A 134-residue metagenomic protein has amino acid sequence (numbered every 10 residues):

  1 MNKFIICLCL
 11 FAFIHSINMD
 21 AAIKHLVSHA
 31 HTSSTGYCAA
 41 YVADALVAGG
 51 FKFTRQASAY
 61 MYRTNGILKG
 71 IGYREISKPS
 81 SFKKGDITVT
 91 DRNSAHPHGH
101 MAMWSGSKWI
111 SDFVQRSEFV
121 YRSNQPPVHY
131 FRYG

Functional and structural regions predicted by a protein language model:
F4-F13: Sec-dependent N-terminal signal peptides
I6, N18, D86-T88: Alpha-helical structural motif
A12-A59, H98: N-terminal capping segments
I17-H29, R74, K84, R122-G134: Non-catalytic ligand/cofactor/substrate-binding and regulatory segments of enzyme domains
A39, G49, S58-Y60, I71 (+2 more regions): Intrinsically disordered, low-complexity segments enriched in small/polar residues
T54-S123: ...with weaker cross-activation on analogous glycine-rich loops/strands in unrelated enzymes
